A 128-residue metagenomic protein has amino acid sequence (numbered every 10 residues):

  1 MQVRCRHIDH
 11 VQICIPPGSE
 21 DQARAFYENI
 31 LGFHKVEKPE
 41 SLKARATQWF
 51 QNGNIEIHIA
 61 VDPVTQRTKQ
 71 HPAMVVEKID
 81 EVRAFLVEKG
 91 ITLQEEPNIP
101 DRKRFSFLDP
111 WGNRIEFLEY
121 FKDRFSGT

Functional and structural regions predicted by a protein language model:
M1-R24, Q70-P72, R124-T128: N-terminal beta-strand motif that seeds the catalytic metal site of vicinal oxygen chelate
M1-R6, K89-T128: Vicinal oxygen chelate
I8-P17, Q51, D62-V87, K103-L108 (+1 more regions): Vicinal oxygen chelate
I13-I55: Core segments of cupin and vicinal oxygen chelate
Q22-A25, N29, D80-E88, T92: Replace "anionic and nucleotidyl ligands
K35-E37, I57-I59, T92-E95: A short linear hydrophobic-aromatic micro-motif
L42-A46, Q66-T68, I99-K103: Short acidic/glycine-enriched loop/turn segments that link adjacent beta-strands
